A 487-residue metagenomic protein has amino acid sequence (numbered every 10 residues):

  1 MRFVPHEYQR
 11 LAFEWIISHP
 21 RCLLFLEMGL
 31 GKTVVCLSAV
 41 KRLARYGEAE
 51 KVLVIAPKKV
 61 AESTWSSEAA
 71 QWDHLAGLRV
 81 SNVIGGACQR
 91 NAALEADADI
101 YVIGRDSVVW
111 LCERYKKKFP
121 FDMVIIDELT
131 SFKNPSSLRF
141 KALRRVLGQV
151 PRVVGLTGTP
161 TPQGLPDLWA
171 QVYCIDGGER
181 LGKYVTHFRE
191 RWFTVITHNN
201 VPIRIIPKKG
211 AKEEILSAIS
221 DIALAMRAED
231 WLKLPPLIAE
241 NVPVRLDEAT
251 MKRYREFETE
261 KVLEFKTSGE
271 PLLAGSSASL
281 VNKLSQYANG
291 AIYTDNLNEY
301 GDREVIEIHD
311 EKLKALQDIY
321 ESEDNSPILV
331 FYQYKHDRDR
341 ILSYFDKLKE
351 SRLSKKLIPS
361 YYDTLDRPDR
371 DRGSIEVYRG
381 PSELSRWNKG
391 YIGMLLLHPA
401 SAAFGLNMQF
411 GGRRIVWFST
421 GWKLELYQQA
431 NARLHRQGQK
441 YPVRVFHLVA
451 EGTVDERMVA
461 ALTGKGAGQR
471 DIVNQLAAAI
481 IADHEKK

Functional and structural regions predicted by a protein language model:
M1, S18-R21, G31, V35-P57 (+3 more regions): Conserved Helicase C-terminal RecA-like lobe
M1-F25: Conserved pre-motif I regulatory segment
K51, G77-V80, M123, F140-D230 (+1 more regions): Conserved P-loop NTPase motor "coupling/switch" region that bridges the ATPase
V60-G85, I175-G178, K349: Conserved helix-turn-beta segment of the N-terminal RecA-like "Helicase ATP-binding" lobe in SF1/SF2 helicases
A87-F121: Conserved helix/coil segment N-terminal to the catalytic DExD/H
V108-R114, Q163-L165, R338-R340, P381-K389 (+2 more regions): SF2 helicase motor core recognition
D127-E128: Walker B catalytic acidic pair
W422-K487: A conserved SF2-helicase RecA2
